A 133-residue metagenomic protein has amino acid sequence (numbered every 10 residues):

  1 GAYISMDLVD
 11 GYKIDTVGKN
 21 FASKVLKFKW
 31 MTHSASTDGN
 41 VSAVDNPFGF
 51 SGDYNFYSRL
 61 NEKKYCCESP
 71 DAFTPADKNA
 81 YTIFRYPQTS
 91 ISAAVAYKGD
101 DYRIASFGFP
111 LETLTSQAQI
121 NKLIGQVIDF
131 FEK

Functional and structural regions predicted by a protein language model:
G1-R59: A glycine-rich, often tryptophan-bearing local segment used as a flexible ligand/cofactor-contacting loop or short
G18-K19, D38, K98-D101, I120-L123 (+1 more regions): Generic preference for flexible, low-structure residues
G18-L26, A94, F109, V127: Generic hydrophobic, helix-prone segments enriched in Leu/Val/Ile
F28, E62, I120: Hydrophobic (often cysteine-bearing) scaffold residues that line and stabilize catalytic clefts of nucleotide/cofactor
H33-R103, G108, E112-T115: Catalytic beta-strand/loop cores that center a nucleophilic Ser/Cys/Thr and support acyl-enzyme chemistry
F107-K133: A recurrent domain-boundary module in secreted/ectodomain proteins
